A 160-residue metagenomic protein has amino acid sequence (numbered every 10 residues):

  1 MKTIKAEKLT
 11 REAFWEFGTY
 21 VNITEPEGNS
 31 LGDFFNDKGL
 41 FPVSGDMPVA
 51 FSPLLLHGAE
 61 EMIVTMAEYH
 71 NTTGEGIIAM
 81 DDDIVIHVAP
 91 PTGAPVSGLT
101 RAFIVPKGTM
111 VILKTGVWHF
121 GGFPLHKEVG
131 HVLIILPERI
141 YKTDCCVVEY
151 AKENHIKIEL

Functional and structural regions predicted by a protein language model:
M1-A102, K127, Y141-D144, A151 (+1 more regions): Non-catalytic, conserved peripheral segments adjacent to functional cores
I86-V88, I112, F120, I134: Short hydrophobic/aromatic-rich beta-strand segments that constitute the beta-sheet cores of beta-sandwich/beta-barrel
V105-G122: Conserved metal-binding segment of the jelly-roll/cupin
T109-I112, I156-L160: Short, surface-exposed linear segments at secondary-structure transitions and domain or protein termini
V117-C145: A short beta-strand-loop micro-motif that forms or neighbors metal/cofactor- and ligand-binding patches at active-site
